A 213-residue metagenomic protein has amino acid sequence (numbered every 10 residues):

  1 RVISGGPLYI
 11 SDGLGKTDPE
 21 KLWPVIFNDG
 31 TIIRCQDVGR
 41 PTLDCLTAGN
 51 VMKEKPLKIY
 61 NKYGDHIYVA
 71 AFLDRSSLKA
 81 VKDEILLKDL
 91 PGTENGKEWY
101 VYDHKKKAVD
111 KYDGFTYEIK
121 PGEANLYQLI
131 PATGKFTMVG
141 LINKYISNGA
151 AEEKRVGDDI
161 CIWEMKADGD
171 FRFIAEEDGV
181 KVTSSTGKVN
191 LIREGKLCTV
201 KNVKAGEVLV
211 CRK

Functional and structural regions predicted by a protein language model:
R1-F136: Active-site-proximal substrate-binding groove within the catalytic cores of carbohydrate-active enzymes
C45-A48, I67-A71, K105-K213: Non-catalytic C-terminal accessory domains or segments of carbohydrate-active enzymes
